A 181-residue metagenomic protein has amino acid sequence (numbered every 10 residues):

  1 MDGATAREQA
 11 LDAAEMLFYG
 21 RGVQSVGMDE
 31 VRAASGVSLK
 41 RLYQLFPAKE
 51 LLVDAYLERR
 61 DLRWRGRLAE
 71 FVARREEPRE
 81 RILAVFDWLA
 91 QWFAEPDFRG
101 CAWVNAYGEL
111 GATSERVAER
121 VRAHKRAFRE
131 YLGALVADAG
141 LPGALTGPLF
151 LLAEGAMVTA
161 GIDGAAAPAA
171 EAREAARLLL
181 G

Functional and structural regions predicted by a protein language model:
M1-T5: N-terminal intrinsically disordered/low-complexity leader segments
Q9, A13, L17-L51, A55: Helix-turn-helix
L11, R65, L83, R126-R129 (+3 more regions): An amphipathic alpha-helix signature
A55, A69-D97, L149: Hydrophobic alpha-helical connector segments
E58-R65: Short, basic, alpha-helical segments at the C-terminal edge of helix-turn-helix-like DNA-binding modules
E80, A84, W88, A102-N105 (+2 more regions): Amphipathic alpha-helical interaction segments
E95-R116: Amphipathic alpha-helical segments used for helix-helix packing
R116-R126, A137-L180: Hydrophobic/aromatic-rich alpha-helical bundle segments in the mid-to-C-terminal region
